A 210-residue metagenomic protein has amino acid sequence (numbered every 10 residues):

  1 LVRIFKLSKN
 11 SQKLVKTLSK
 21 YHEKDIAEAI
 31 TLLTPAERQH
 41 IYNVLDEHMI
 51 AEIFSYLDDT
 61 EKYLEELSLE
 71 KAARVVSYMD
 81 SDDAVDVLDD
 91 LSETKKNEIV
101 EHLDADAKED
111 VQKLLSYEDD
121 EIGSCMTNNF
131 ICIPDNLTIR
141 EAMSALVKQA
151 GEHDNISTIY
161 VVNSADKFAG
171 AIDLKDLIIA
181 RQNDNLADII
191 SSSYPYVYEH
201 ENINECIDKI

Functional and structural regions predicted by a protein language model:
L1-I210: Hydrophobic packing positions in regular secondary-structure scaffolds
